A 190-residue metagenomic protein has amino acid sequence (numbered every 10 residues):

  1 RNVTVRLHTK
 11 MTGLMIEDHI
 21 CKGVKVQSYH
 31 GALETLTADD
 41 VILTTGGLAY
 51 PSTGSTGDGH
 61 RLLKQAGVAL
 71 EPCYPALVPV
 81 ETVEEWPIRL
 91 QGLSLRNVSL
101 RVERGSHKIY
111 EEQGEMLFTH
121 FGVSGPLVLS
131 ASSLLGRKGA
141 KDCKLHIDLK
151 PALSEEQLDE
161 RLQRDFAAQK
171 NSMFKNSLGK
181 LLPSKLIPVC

Functional and structural regions predicted by a protein language model:
V5-T9, P72-Y74: Short loop/edge segments at beta-strand edges and connector loops that shape dinucleotide/nucleotide cofactor-binding
L7-I20: A conserved short coil-to-beta-strand element within the FAD-binding core of flavoproteins
G13, L48-P51, G125, L135: Glycine-rich nucleotide phosphate-binding loop and flanking beta-alpha elements of Rossmann-like dinucleotide-binding
G23-S28, V102: Short beta-strand segments that buttress and anchor functional surface loops
V26-Q27, K64, L129-S132: Short beta-strand-to-turn element immediately C-terminal to the catalytic PLP-Schiff-base lysine in fold type I
H30-D40, E111-G114: Core beta-strand elements of the Rossmann-like FAD/NAD(P) dinucleotide-binding domain in flavoenzyme oxidoreductases
D40-W86: Glycine-rich loop(s) and the adjacent beta-strand/alpha-helix scaffold that form part
V68-P72, E81-C190: An anion/pyrophosphate-binding glycine-rich loop and adjacent beta-alpha core in soluble alpha-beta enzymes
